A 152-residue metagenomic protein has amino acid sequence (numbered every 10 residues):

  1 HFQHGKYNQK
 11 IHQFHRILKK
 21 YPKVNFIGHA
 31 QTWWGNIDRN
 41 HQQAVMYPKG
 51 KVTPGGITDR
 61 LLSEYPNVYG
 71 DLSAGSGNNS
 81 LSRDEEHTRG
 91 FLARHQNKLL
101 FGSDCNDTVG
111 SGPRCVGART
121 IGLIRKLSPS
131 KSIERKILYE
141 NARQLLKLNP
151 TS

Functional and structural regions predicted by a protein language model:
H1-F101: Catalytic pocket-lining loop regions of alpha/beta-barrel enzymes, especially the amidohydrolase/enolase/GH5 lineages
Q96-L100, N106-S152: Mid-to-C-terminal alpha-helical segments outside catalytic/metal-binding sites
